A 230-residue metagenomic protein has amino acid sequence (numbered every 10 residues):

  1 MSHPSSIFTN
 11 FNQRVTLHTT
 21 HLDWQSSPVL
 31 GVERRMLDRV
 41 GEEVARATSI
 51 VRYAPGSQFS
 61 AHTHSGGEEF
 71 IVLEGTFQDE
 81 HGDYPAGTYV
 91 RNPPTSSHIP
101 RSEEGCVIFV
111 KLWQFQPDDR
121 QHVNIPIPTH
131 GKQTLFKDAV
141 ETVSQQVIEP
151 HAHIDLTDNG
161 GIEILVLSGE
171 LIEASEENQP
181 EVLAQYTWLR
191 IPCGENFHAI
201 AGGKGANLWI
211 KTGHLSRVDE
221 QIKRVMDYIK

Functional and structural regions predicted by a protein language model:
M1-E43, G105-Q145, V225-K230: A short, N-terminal "cap"/entry segment at the start of jelly-roll beta-barrel domains of the cupin/DSBH fold
V32, D83, P94-D118, C193-I222: Ligand-binding loop in jelly-roll beta-barrel domains
V40-A47, Y53-E68, D138-E141, E149-E163: A short beta-loop-beta micro-motif enriched in histidine and acidic residues
S49, E68, E80, S144 (+3 more regions): Short, conserved secondary-structure segments in the cores of folded domains
S49-I50, S60-H64, H81-G82, P100-R101 (+4 more regions): Short histidine-centered beta-strand/loop micro-motifs that create catalytic or ligand/metal-coordination sites
Y53, V147-P150, V166, I191 (+1 more regions): Hydrophobic residues in beta-strands and at strand termini
P55, H64-D79, N159-E176: Glycine- and acidic-residue-biased ligand/ion/polar-headgroup-sensing regions
Q78-S97, S175-F197: Short acidic-glycine-tyrosine-enriched beta hairpin
